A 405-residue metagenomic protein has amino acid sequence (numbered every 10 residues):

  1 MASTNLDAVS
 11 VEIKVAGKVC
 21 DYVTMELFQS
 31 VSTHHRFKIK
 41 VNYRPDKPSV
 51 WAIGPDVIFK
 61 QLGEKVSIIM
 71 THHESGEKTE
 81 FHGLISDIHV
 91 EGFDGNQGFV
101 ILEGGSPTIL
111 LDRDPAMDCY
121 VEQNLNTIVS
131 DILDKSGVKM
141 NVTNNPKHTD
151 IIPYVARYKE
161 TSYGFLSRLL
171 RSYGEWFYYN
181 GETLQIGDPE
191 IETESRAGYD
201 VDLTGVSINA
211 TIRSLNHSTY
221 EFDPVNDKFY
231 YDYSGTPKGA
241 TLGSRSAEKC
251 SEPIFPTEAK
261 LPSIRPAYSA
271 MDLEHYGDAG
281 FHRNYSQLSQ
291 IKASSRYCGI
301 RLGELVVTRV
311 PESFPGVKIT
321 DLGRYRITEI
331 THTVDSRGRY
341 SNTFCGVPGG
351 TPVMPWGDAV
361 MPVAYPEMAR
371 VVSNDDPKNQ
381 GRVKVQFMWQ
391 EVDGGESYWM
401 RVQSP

Functional and structural regions predicted by a protein language model:
M1-P405: Amphipathic alpha-helical and helix-coil boundary elements used as assembly and membrane-proximal scaffolds
